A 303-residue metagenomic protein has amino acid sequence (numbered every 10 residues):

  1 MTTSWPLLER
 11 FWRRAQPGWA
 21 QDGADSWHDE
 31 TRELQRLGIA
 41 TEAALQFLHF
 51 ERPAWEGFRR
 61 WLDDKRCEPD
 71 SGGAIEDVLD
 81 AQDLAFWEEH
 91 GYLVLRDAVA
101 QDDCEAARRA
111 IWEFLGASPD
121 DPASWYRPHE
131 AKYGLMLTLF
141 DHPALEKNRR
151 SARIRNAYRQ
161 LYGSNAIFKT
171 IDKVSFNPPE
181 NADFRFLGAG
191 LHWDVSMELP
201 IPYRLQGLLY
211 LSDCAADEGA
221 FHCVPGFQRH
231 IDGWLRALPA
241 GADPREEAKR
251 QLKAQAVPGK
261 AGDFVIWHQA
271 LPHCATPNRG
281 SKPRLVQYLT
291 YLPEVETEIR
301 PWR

Functional and structural regions predicted by a protein language model:
M1-A20, F264-I266, A270-R303: Non-heme Fe(II)/2-oxoglutarate
M1-F86: Fe(II)/2-oxoglutarate
E76, Y92-V94, Q206-Y210, A254-A256 (+2 more regions): Conserved hydrophobic/aromatic beta-strand scaffold that supports enzyme active sites
F86-Y92, R96-A157, K173, E180-A182: Non-heme Fe(II)/2-oxoglutarate
Q101, M197, H273: Glycine-rich nucleotide phosphate-binding loop and flanking beta-alpha elements of Rossmann-like dinucleotide-binding
I111, L115-P119, Y162-A166, A215 (+2 more regions): A generic secondary-structure signal for well-formed alpha-helical elements
A131-L139, R153-H222, Q228: Conserved double-stranded beta-helix
C214-C274, E296: Double-stranded beta-helix
